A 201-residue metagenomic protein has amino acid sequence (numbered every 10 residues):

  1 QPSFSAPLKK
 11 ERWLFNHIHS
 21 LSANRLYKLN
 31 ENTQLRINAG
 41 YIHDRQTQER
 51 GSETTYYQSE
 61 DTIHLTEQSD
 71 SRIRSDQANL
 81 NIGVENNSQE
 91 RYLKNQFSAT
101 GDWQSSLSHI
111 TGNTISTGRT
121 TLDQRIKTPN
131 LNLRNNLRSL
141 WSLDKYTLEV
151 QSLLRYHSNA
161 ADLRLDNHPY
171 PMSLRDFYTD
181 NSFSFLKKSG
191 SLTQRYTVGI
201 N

Functional and structural regions predicted by a protein language model:
Q1-N201: Primarily recognizes Gram-negative and organellar outer-membrane beta-barrels
